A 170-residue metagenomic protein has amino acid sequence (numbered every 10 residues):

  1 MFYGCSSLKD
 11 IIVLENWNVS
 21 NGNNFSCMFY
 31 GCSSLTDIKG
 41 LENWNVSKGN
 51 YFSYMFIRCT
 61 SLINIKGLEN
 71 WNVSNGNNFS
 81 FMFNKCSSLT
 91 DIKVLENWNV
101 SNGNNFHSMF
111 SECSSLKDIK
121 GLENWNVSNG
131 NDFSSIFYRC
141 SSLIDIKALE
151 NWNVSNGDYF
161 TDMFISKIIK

Functional and structural regions predicted by a protein language model:
M1-K170: Negatively charged
